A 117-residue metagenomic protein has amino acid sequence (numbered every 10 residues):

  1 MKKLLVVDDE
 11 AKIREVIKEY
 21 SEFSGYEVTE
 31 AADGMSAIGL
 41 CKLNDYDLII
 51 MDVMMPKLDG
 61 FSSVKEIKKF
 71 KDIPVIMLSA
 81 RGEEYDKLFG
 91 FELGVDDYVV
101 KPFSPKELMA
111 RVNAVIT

Functional and structural regions predicted by a protein language model:
L5, E30-L48: Acidic, metal-coordinating helix/loop segments flanking the phosphotransfer/catalytic sites of two-component signaling
A11-T29, L43: Two-component/phosphorelay signaling modules centered on CheY-like receiver
D33-S36, D59-S62, D86: Acidic catalytic/metal-coordinating carboxylates
K42-N44, E66-I73, L93: Conserved phosphotransfer cores of two-component systems
V53-M55: Receiver (REC) domain active-site loop signature in two-component systems and cognate sites in sensor histidine kinases
V99, F103-I116: C-terminal output helix
